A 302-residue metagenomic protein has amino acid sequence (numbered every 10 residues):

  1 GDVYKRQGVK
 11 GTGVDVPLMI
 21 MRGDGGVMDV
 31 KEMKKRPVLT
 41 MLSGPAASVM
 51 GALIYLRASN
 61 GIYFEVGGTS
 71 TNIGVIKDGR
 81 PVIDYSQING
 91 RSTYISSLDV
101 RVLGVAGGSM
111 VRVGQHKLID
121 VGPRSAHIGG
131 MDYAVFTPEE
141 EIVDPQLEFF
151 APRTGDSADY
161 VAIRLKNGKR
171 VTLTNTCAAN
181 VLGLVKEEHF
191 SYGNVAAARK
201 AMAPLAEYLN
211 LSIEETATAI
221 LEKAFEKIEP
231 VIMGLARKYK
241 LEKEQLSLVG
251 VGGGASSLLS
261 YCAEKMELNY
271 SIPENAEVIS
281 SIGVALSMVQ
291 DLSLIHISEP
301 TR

Functional and structural regions predicted by a protein language model:
G1-Y4, E299-T301: Short, small-residue-biased leader/transition segments that mark boundaries at the very start of proteins
D2, G11-G13, V27, K31-L42 (+1 more regions): Hydrophobic, small-residue-rich alpha-helical packing segments that form membrane-like cores
R6-G8: Active-site loop and adjoining helix of the penicillin-binding protein/serine DD-peptidase-beta-lactamase fold
T12-V16, L241-E244: Short helix-terminating capping/connector loops at secondary-structure junctions
D15-K31, G79, G254-K265: Acidic-glycine-rich active-site phosphate/pyrophosphate-binding loop
V38-R57, Y63, G74-D78, Y85-S298 (+1 more regions): Helical "lid/coupling" subdomains associated with nucleotide-phosphate turnover
G68: Short, glycine/acidic-enriched loop or turn micro-motifs at the edges of active sites
T71: Acidic, divalent-metal-coordinating active-site segment for phosphoryl/phosphodiester hydrolysis, typified by short
